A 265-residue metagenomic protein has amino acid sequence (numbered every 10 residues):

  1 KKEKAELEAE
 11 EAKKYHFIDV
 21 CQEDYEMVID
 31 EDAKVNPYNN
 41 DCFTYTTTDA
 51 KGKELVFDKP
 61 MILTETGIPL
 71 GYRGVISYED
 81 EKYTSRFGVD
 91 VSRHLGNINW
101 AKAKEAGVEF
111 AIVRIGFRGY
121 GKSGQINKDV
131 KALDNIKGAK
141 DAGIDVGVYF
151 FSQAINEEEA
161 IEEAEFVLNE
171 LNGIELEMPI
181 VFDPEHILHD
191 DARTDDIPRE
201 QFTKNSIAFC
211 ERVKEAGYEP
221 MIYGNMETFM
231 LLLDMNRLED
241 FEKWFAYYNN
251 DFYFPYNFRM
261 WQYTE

Functional and structural regions predicted by a protein language model:
K1, K51-G52, D129-A132: An N-terminal domain-start capping segment
K1-L7, V213: Gram-positive cell-envelope targeting signals
E6-A12, V167: Short amphipathic alpha-helical "recognition" segments used for binding
E8, D19-C21, N36, N99 (+3 more regions): General structural signal for secondary-structure boundaries
A12-V91, N97, N236-E265: Functionally critical loop-and-helix segments that line ligand-binding/catalytic clefts of soluble enzyme domains
T48, E170-E265: Surface-exposed substrate-engagement region within the catalytic domains of secreted or surface-exposed extracellular
D49-V56, G74-E79, A111, D145-V148 (+3 more regions): Generic detector of short, locally flexible boundary/turn motifs and exposed helical patches
E81-A208, K214-A216: Substrate-binding cleft of extracellular glycoside hydrolase catalytic domains
